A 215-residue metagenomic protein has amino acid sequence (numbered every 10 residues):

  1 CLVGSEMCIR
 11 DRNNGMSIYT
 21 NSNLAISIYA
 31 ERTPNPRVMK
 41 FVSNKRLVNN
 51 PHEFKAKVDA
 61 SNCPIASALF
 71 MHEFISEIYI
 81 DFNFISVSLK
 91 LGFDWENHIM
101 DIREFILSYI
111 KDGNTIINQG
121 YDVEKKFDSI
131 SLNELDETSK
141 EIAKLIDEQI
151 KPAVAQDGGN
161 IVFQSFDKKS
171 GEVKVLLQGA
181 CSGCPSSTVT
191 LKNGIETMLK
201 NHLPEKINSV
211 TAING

Functional and structural regions predicted by a protein language model:
C1-D11: Single conserved hydrophobic/aromatic residue that forms the stacking wall/gate of nucleotide- or nucleobase-binding
N13-G215: Domain-level signature for proteins that mediate thiol-based redox and metal-cofactor handling
